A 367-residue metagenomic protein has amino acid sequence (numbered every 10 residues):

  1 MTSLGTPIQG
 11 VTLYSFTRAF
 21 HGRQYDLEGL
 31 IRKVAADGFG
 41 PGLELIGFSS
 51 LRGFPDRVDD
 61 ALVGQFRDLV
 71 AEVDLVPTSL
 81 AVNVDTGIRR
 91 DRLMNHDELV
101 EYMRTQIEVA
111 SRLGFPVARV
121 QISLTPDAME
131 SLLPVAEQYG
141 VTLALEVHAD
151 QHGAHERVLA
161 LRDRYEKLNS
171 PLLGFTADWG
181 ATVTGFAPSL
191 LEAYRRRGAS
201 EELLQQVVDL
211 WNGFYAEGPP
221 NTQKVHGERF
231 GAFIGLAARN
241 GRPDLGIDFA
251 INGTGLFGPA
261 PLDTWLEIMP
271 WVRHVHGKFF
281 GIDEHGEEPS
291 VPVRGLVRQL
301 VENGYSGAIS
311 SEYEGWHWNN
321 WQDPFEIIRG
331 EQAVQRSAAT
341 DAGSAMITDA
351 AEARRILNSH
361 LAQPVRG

Functional and structural regions predicted by a protein language model:
M1-G40, V100, A154-G367: Histidine-acidic metal/acid-base catalytic patches
L13, G47-S50, I122, V147-A149 (+2 more regions): Short glycine-centered, acidic/aromatic-flanked micro-motifs in structured strand/loop junctions that mark active-site
R18-A19, F54-P55, M94-N95, V120-Q121 (+3 more regions): A generic structural signal for short
D37-P134, Q138-T142, A181-P188, G315-H317 (+2 more regions): Structural motif corresponding to the early beta-alpha repeats
Q138, L145-E146, D163: Active-site regions of metal-assisted phosphoester/phosphodiester hydrolases, unifying DNase/endonuclease modules
T142-A144, G174: Conserved Rossmann-fold SDR core element
